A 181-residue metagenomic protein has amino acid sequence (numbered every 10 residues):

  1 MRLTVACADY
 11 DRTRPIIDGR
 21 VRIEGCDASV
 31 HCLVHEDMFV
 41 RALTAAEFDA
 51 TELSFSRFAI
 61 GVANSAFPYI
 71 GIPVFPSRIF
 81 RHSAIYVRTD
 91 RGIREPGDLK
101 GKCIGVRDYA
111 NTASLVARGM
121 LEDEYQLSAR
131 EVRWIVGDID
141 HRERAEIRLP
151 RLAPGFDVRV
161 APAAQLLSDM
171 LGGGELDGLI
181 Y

Functional and structural regions predicted by a protein language model:
M1-T4: Extreme N-terminal starter segment of soluble prokaryotic enzymes
D11-E143, L149: Short, glycine-/small- and polar/acidic-enriched structural segments that line small-molecule recognition paths
E143-Y181: Pocket-lining segment of extracytoplasmic ligand-binding domains
